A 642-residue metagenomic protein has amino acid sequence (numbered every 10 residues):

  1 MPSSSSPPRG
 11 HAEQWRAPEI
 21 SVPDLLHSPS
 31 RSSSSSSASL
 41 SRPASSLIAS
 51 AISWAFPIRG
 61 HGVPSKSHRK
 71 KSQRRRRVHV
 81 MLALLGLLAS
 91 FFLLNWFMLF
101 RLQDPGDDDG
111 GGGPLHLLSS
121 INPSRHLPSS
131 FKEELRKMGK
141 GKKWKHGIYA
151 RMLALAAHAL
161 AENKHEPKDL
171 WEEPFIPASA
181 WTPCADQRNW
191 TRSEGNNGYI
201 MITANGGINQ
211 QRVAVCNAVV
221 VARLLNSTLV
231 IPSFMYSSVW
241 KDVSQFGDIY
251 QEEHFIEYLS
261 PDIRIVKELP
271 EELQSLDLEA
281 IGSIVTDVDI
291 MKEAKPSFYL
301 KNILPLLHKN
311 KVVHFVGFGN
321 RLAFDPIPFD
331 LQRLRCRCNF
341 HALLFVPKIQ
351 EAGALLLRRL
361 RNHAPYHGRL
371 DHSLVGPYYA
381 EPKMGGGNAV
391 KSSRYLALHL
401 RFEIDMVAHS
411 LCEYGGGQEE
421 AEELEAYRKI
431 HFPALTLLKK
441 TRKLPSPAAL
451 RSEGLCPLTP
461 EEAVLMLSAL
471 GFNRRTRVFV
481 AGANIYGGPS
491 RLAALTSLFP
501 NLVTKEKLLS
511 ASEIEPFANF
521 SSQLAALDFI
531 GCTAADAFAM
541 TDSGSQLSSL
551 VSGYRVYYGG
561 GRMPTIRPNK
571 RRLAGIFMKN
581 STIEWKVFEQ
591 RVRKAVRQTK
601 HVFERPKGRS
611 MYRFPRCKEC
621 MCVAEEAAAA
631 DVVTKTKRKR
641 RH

Functional and structural regions predicted by a protein language model:
P2-P123: N-terminal signal-anchor transmembrane helix specifying type II single-pass membrane topology of secretory-pathway
P2-S3, H79-F97, L102-G454, L470-F472 (+2 more regions): Secretory-pathway glycan-assembly enzymes, especially type II membrane glycosyltransferases that use nucleotide-sugar
K70-R75, A449-E462, A469, N501-A535: Donor nucleotide-activated moiety binding/catalytic core segment of transferases that use nucleotide-activated donors
C216, Y236, Q523-K570: A donor-sugar binding/catalytic signature common to diverse glycosyltransferases and related nucleotide-sugar
I231-K241, R477-I485, L509-E513, Q546-S549 (+2 more regions): Short amphipathic alpha-helical segments embedded in low-complexity Lys/Glu-rich regions
S237-V239, V243-F255, L502-L508, N519-S521 (+2 more regions): Catalytic cores of eukaryotic secretory-pathway lumenal/extracellular enzymes that build and remodel glycoconjugates
E257, I566-H642: Leloir-type glycosyltransferase catalytic cores
P433-P447, R474-A518: Catalytic donor nucleotide-activated moiety binding site of glycosyltransferases and closely related
